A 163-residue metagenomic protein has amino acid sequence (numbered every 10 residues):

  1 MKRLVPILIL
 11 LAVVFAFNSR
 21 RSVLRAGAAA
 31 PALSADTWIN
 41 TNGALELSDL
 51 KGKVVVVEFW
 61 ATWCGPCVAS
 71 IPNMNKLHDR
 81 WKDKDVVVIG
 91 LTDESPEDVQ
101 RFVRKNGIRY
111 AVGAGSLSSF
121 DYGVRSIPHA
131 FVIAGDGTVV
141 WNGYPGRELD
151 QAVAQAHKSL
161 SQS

Functional and structural regions predicted by a protein language model:
V5-A16: Hydrophobic membrane-insertion alpha-helices, especially the h-region of bacterial N-terminal signal peptides
F17-S48: N-terminal "domain-start" segment that seeds a small globular fold
K53-V55, F59-W63, S95, S126: Short pre-active-site segment immediately N-terminal to redox-active cysteine/selenocysteine motifs in thiol-based
F59-K76: Conserved redox-active cysteine motifs that mediate thiol-disulfide chemistry, especially di-cysteine Cys-X(1-2)-Cys
A69, K76-D121, I127: Conserved segment of the thioredoxin-like fold in thiol-based oxidoreductases
F102-R109, A114-A156: Thiol/disulfide oxidoreductase modules built on the thioredoxin-like
L160-S163: Short, solvent-exposed mixed-charge patches
